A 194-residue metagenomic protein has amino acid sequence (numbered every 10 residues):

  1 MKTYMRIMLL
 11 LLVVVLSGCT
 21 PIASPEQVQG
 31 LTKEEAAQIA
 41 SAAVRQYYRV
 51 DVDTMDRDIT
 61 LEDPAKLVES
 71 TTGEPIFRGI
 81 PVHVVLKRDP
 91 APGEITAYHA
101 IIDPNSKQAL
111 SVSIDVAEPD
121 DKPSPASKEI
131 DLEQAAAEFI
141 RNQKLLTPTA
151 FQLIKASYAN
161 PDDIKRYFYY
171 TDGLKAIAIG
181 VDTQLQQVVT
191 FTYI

Functional and structural regions predicted by a protein language model:
M1-M8: Bacterial N-terminal signal peptides that target proteins for export
V15-G18: C-terminal motif of bacterial Sec signal peptides marking the signal peptidase cleavage site
T20-A23: Bacterial signal peptide processing site
E26-Q27, D120-P123, I164-Y167: Short, recurring structural edge motifs at helix starts
V28-Y48: Post-signal peptide N-terminal segment of mature Sec-exported envelope proteins
R45-M55, N142-A150: Short secondary-structure junctions
V52-N105, Q152-I194: Exposed beta-strand-loop-beta-strand "reactive/processing" segments of non-cytosolic proteins
Y98-I154: Long, charged/polar, surface-exposed segments that mediate recognition or autoinhibition
